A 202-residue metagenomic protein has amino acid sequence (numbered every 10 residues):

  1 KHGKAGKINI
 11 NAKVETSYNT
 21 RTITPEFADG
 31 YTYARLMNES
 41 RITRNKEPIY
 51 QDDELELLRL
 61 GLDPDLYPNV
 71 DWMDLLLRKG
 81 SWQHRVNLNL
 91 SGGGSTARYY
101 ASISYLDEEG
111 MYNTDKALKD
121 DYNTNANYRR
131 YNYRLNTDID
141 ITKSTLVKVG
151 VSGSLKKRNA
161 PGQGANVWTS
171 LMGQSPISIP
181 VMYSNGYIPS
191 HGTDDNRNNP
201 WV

Functional and structural regions predicted by a protein language model:
K1-V202: Membrane-proximal, glycine/serine-rich, low-complexity loop/turn segments characteristic of large bacterial
